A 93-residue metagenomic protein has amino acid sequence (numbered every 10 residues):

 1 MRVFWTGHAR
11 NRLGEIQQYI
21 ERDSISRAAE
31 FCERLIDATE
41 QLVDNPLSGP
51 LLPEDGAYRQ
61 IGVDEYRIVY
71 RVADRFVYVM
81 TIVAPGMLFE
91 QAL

Functional and structural regions predicted by a protein language model:
R2-Y58, A73-F76, A92: Basic, Lys/Arg-enriched alpha-helical interface segments
V63-R67, R71-L93: Enriched for short, Lys/Arg-rich terminal
